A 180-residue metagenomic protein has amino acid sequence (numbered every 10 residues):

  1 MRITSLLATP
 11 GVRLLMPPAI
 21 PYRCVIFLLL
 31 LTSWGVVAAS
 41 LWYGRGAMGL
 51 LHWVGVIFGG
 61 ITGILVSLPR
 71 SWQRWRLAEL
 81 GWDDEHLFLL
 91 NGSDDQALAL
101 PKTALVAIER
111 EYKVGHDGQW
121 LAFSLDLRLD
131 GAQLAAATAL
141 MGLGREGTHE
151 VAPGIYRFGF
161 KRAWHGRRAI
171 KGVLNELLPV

Functional and structural regions predicted by a protein language model:
M1-A47, E176, V180: N-terminal membrane-targeting/pre-transmembrane regions
I3-L7, A78-W82, T148-H149: Short, exposed beta-strand/loop patches in secreted or surface proteins that constitute
T32-W34, H52-P69: Canonical hydrophobic alpha-helical transmembrane segment
W34, L134, I170-K171: Short amphipathic alpha-helical segments that mediate assembly, nucleic-acid/protein binding, or membrane association
G49, E85-L87, S124-D126, E176-V180: A general secondary-structure boundary signal
G63-A107: Conserved beta-hairpin
F88-H165: Non-transmembrane, membrane-adjacent beta-strand/coil modules in membrane-associated proteins and peripheral
W164-L178: Short amphipathic C-terminal alpha-helix that caps PH/PH-like domains
